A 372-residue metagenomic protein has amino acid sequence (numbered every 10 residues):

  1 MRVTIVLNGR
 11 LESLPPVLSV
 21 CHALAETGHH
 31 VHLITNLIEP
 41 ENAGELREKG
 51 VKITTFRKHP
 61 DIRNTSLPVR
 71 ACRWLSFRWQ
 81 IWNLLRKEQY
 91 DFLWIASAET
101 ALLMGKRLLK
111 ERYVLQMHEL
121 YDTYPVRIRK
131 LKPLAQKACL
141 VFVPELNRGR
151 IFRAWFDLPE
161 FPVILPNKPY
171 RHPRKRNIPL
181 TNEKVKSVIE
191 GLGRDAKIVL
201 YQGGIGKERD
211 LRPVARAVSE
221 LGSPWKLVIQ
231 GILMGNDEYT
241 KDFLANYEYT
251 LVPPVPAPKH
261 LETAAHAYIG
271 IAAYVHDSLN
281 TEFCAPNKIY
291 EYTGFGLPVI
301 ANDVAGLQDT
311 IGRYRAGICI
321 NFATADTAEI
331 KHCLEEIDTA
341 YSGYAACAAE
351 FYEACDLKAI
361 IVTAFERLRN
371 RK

Functional and structural regions predicted by a protein language model:
M1-E41, E88, L140, P213-G222: N-terminal subdomain of nucleotide-sugar transferases
T4-V6, F142, P169, P173 (+2 more regions): Conserved donor-binding/catalytic core segment of Leloir-type glycosyltransferases
R10, E26-C72, N147-D157, F161-P162 (+2 more regions): N-terminal strand-loop element at the rim of the active site of nucleotide-sugar-dependent glycosyltransferases
I95-T100: Short His-centered aromatic/hydrophobic patch
L103-M104, P125, K137-N177, D309-T310: A short, active-site helix/loop in glycosyltransferases that binds the activated sugar's phosphate group
L180-E183, E262, F322-E329, D338-N370: A charged, aromatic-enriched C-terminal amphipathic alpha-helix characteristic of glycosyltransferases across folds
W225, D237-I269: Nucleotide-activated donor-binding/catalytic signature segment of Leloir-type glycosyltransferases, i.e., the conserved
A264-E282, L297: Acidic donor-binding loop of glycosyltransferase active sites
